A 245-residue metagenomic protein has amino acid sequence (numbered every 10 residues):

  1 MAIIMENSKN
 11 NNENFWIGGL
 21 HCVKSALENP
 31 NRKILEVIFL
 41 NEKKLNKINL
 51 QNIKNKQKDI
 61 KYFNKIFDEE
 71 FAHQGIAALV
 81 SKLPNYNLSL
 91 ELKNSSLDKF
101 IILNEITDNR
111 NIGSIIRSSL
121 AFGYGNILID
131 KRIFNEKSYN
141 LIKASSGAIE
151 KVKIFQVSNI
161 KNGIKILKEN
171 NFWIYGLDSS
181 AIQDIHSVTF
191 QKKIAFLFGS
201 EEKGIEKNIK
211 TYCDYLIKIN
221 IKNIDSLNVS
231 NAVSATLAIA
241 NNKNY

Functional and structural regions predicted by a protein language model:
M1-L92, N242: N-terminal positively charged helical leader segments and presequences
I17, N55-Y62, V152-K161, I217: Short acidic-hydrophobic, aromatic-tinged amphipathic segments that line or gate anion-handling sites
K24, N29, A121, K143-A148 (+1 more regions): Structured adenosyl-cofactor binding patch, chiefly the S-adenosyl-L-methionine
E36, N126, D214-Y215: Well-ordered beta-strand positions
E42, I60-Y62, R132-F134, E202 (+1 more regions): Short, ordered loop/turn segments at secondary-structure junctions
L88-N94, I166-L167, H186-F190: Short amphipathic alpha-helix with an adjacent loop that forms part of the alpha/beta core around
K93-S180: RNA substrate-binding interface of SAM-dependent RNA methyltransferases
Y175-D225, V229: Active-site/ligand-binding-proximal alpha/beta "capping" segment
